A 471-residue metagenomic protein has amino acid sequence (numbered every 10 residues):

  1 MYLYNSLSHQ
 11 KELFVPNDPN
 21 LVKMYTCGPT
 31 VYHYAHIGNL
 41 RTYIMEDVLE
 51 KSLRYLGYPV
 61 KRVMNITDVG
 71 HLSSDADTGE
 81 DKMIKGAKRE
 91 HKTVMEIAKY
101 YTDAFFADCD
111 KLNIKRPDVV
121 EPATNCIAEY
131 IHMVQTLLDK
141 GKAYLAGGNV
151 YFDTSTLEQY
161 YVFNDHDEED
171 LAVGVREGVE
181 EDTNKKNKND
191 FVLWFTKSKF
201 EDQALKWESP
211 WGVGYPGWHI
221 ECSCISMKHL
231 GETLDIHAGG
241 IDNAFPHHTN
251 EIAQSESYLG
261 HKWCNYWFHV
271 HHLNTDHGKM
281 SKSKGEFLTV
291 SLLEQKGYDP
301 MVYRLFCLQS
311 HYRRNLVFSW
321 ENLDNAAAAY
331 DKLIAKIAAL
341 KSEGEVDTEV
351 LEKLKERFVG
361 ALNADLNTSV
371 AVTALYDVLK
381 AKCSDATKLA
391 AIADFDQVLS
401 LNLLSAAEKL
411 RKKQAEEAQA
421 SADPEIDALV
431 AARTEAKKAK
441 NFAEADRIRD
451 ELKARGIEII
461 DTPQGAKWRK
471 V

Functional and structural regions predicted by a protein language model:
M1-Y32, D47, F106-A107, I127-A339: Alpha-helical recognition segments enriched in aromatics with Gly/Pro capping that present substrate-recognition
S8-K11, N17-N113, Q464-W468: N-terminal, positively charged nucleic-acid-binding surface of large information/translation enzymes
R54, L138, K453: Anion (oxyanion) recognition and catalysis
P59-K61, G141-G147, K382, E458-I460: Short, well-structured beta-strand/strand-turn elements
V63-V69, A98-F105, K115-Y130, G148-L157: Short, glycine/charge-rich beta-strand/loop segments that flank catalytic centers and engage negatively charged groups
A87-T93, V119-T124, G212, G240: The substrate-binding groove and active-site-proximal loops of carbohydrate-active enzymes, especially glycoside
K279-K282, E286-V471: Structural preference for alpha-helix termini/caps and helix-kink/transition segments
